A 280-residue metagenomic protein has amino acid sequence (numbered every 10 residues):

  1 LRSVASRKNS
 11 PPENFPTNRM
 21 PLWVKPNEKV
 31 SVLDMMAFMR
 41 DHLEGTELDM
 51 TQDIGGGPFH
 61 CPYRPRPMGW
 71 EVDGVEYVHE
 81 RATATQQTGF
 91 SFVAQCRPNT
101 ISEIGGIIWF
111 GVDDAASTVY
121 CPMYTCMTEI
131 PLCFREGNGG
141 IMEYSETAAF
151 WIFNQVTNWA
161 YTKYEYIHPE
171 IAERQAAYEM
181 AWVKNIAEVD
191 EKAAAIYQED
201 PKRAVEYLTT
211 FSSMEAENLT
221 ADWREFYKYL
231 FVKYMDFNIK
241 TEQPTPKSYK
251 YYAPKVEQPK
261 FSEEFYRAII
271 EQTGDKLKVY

Functional and structural regions predicted by a protein language model:
L1-Y280: C-terminus-biased signal that marks the final domain/tail of proteins
